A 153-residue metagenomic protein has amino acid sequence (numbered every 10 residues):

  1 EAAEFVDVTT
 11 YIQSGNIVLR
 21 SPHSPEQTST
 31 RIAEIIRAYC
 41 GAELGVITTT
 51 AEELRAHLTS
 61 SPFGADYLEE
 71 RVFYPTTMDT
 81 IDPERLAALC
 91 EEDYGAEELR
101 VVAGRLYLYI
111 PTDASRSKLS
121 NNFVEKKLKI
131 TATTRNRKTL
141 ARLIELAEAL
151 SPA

Functional and structural regions predicted by a protein language model:
E1-A153: Surface-exposed, charge/polar-rich loops and edge strands
